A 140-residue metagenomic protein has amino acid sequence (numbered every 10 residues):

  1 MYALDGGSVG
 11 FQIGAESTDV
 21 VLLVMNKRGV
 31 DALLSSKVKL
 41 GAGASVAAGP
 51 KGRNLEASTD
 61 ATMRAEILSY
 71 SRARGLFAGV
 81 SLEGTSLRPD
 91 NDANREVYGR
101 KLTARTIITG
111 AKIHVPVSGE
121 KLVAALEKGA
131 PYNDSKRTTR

Functional and structural regions predicted by a protein language model:
M1-R140: Small-residue-enriched, tightly packed secondary-structure blocks
